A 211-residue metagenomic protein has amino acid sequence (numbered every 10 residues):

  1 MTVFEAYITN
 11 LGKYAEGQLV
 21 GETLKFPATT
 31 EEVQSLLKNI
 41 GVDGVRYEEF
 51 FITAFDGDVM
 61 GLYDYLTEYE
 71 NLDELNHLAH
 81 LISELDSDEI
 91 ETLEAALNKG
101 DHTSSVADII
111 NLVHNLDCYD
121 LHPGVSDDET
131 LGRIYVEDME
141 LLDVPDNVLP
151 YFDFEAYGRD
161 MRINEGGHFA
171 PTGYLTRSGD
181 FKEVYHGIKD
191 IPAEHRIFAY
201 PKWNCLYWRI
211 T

Functional and structural regions predicted by a protein language model:
M1-R46: N-terminal ordered "arm"
Y7, F51, H168-A170: A structural signal for short, well-ordered beta-strand segments and their strand-loop junctions that often border
T9-A15, A54-G57, Y174-S178: Short, flexible beta-strand-to-coil junctions
K13-Q18, D58-L62, F181-Y185: Short, surface-exposed beta-strand/loop "edge" segments at domain boundaries and coil↔beta transitions
F26, E68-E74, S83-D86, K99-H102 (+4 more regions): Intrinsic-disorder-associated interaction segments
E31-S104: Structured domain cores in non-transmembrane regions
E94-D101, S105-E137, N147: Extracytoplasmic/secretory-pathway segments with low complexity and glycosylation-like composition
E129-T211: Acidic, proline/glycine-rich low-complexity IDRs
